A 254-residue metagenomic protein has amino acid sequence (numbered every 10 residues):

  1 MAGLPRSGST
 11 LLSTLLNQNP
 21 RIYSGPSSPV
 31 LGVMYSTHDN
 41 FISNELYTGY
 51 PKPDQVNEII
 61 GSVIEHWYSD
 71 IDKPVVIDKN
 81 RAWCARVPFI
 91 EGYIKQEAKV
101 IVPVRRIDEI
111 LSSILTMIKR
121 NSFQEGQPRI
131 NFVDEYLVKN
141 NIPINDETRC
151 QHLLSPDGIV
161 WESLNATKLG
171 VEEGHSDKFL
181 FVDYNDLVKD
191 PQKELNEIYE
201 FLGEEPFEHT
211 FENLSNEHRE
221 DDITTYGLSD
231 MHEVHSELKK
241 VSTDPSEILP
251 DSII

Functional and structural regions predicted by a protein language model:
M1-D70, L228: PAPS-dependent sulfotransferase catalytic core
M1-G3, V76-K79, V102-V104, F181-D183: Short beta-strand segments
G8-I22, I90-K95, L115, F181-P206: PAPS/PAP-binding and catalytic site of the sulfotransferase fold
P29-V30, R105-E109, L187-V188: Conserved nucleotide-binding/hydrolysis micro-motifs of P-loop NTPases
Y35-N40, I90, S112-T116, S122-F123 (+2 more regions): Short aromatic-enriched loop/helix-cap "lid" or pocket-rim segments at secondary-structure transitions that line
I59, V63-F89: Glycine-rich phosphate-binding loop used to anchor ATP phosphates in small-molecule kinases, encompassing both
K79, I90-M117: Conserved phosphate-donor/acceptor-positioning beta-strand/loop module used by diverse small-molecule
F123-Q124, F132-F181, Q192-I254: PAPS-dependent sulfotransferases, especially Golgi type II membrane carbohydrate sulfotransferases
